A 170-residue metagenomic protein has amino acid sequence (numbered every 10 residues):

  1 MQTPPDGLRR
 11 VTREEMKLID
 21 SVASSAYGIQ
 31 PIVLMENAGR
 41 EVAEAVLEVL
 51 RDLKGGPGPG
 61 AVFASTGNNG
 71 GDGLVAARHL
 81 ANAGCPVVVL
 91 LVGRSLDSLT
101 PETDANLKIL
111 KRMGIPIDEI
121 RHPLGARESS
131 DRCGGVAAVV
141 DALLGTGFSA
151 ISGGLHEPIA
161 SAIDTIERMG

Functional and structural regions predicted by a protein language model:
M1-P57: Positively charged, low-complexity intrinsically disordered leader regions
M1-V11, D52-S65, N69-G170: Glycine-rich phosphate/dinucleotide-binding loop and adjoining beta-alpha-beta core of small-molecule
